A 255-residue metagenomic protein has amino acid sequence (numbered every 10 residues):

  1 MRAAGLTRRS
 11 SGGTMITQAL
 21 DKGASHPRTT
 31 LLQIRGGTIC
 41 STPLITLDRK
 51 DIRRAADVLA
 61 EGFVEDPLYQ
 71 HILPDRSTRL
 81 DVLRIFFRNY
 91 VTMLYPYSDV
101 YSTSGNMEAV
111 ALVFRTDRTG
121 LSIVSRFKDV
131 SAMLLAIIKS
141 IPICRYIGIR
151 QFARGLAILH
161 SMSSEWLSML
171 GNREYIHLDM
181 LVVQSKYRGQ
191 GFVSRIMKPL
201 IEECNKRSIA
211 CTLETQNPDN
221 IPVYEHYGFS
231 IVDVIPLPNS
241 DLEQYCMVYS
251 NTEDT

Functional and structural regions predicted by a protein language model:
P43-D57, E61, E65: A short beta-loop-alpha structural element at the N-terminal edge of CoA-dependent acyl/N-acetyltransferase catalytic
D66-R88: Conserved GNAT-fold acetyl-CoA-binding loop/helix
V82-S102, H177: A short helix-loop-beta-strand connector motif used in the catalytic cores of GNAT acetyltransferases and, in some
P96-F114: Conserved beta-hairpin
L112-V182, P238: Conserved acyl-donor/pantetheine-binding loop and adjacent beta-alpha core of acyl/acetyltransferases and related
G189-E202: Conserved acetyl-CoA-binding loop-helix of GNAT-fold acetyltransferases
K206, N217-V234: Conserved active-site alpha-helix within GNAT-family acetyltransferase domains
I209, L213-P218, L237-T255: C-terminal "cap" of GNAT-fold acetyltransferases
